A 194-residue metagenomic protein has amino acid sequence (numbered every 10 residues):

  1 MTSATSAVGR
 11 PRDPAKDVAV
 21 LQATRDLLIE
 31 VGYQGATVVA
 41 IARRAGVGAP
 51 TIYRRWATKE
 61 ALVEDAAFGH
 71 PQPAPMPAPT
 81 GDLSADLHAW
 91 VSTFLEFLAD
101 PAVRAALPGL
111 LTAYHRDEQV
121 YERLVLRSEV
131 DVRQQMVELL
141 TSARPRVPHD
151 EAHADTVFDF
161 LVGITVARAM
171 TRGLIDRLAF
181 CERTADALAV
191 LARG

Functional and structural regions predicted by a protein language model:
M1-R44, P50: Basic, helix-initiating cap at the start of DNA-binding domains
E30-Y33, Y53-V63: HTH DNA-binding helix-turn interface
K59, A66, A102, S128-V132 (+1 more regions): Hydrophobic/aromatic residues within well-ordered alpha-helical segments
A67-P73: Short, basic, alpha-helical segments at the C-terminal edge of helix-turn-helix-like DNA-binding modules
P75-R104, V157: Hydrophobic alpha-helical connector segments
S92-L98, L107-R116, D186-L191: Helix-loop "lid/cap" segments that line or gate small-molecule binding pockets
P101, A105, E118-P145: Amphipathic alpha-helical packing segments from all-alpha helical-bundle domains
E122, L126, V130, A143-L188: Hydrophobic/aromatic-rich alpha-helical bundle segments in the mid-to-C-terminal region
